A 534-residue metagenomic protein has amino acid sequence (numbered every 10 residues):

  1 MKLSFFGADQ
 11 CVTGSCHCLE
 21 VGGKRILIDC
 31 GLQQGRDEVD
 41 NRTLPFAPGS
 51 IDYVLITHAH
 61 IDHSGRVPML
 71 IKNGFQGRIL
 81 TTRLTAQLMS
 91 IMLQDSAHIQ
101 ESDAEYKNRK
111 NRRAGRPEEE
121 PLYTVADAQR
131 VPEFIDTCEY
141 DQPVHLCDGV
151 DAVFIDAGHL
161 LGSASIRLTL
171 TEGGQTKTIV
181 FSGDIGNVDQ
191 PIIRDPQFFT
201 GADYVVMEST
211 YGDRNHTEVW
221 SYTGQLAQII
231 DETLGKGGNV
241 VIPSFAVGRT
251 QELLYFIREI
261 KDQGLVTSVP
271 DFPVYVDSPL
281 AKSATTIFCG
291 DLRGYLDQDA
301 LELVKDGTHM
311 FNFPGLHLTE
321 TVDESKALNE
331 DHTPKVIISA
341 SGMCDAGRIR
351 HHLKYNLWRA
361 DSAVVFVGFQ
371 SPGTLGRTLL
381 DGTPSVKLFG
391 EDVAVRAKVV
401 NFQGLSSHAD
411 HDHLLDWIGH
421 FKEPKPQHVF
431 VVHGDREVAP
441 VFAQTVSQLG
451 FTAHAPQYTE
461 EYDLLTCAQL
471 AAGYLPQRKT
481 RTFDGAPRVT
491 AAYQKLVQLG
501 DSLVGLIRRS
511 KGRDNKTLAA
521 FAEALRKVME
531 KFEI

Functional and structural regions predicted by a protein language model:
M1-L55, H60, S64, I71-E252 (+3 more regions): His/Asp/Glu-rich metal-coordinating catalytic cores of metallo-dependent phosphodiesterases/hydrolases acting on
Q100-E105, L292-K305, K387, L470-K495: A polyampholytic, Gly/Pro-enriched intrinsically disordered region
V150-F154, I287-Y295, L415-W417, L465-Q477: Short, surface-exposed amphipathic charged segments that create phosphate/polyanion-binding patches used for binding
P191-V206, L292-A300, Q370-R396: Short, compositionally biased "basic patch" segments
I229-T374, V386-K387, V438-P440, S447-L449 (+2 more regions): Hard-cation-handling environments
R359, V431-R478: C-terminal, active-site-flanking charged/polar segments
K387-H420: Generic long, charged, amphipathic alpha-helical segments
T459-A519: Charged, amphipathic alpha-helical linkers/stalks
